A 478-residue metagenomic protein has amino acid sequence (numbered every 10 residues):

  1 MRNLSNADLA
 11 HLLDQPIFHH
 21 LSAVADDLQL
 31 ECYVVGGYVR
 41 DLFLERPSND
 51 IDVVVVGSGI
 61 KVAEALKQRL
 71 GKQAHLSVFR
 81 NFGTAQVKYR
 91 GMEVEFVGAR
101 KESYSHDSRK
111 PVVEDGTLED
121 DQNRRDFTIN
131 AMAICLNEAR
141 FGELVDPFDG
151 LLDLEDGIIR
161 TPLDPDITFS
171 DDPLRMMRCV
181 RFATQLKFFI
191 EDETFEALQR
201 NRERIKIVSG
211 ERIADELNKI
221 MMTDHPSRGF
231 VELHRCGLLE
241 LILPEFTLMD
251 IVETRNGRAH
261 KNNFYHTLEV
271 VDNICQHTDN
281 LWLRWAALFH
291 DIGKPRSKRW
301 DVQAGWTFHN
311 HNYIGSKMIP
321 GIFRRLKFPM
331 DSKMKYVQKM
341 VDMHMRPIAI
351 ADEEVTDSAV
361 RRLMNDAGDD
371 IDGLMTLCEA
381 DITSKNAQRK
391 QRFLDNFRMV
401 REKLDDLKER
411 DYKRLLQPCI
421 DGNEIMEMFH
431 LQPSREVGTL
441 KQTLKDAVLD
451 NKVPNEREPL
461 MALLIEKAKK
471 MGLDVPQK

Functional and structural regions predicted by a protein language model:
M1-K478: Catalytic cores of the polymerase beta-like nucleotidyltransferase superfamily and closely associated nucleotide
